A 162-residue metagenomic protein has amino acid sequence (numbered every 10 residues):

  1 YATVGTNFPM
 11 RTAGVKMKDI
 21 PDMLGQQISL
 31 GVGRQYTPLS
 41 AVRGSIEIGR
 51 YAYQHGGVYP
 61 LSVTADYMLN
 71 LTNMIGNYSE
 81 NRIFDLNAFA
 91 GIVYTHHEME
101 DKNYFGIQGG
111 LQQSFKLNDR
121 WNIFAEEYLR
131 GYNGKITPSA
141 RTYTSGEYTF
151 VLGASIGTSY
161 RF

Functional and structural regions predicted by a protein language model:
Y1-G33, M99: Short glycine/proline- and aromatic-enriched beta-strand/turn motifs that initiate or cap beta-hairpins
A2, V42-G44, V63-A65, F84-A90 (+3 more regions): Transmembrane beta-strands of outer-membrane beta-barrel proteins
V4-M10, I48-A52, L69-L71, I92-E98 (+2 more regions): Transmembrane beta-strands of outer-membrane beta-barrel pores
T6-T12, D22-G25, R50-S62, L71-R82: Outer-membrane pore/translocation modules
M17-D19, M23, V42-R43, R50-P60 (+1 more regions): Predominantly the C-terminal beta-signal and adjacent terminal strand-loop region of outer-membrane beta-barrel
D22-I28, G57-V63, R82-F84, D101-I107 (+1 more regions): Residues that define the transmembrane beta-barrel architecture of outer-membrane proteins
G31-G33, M68-N77, G110-S114, E126 (+1 more regions): Transmembrane beta-barrel domains of outer membrane proteins
P38-L39, T72-L86, L117-R120: Short loop/turn motifs that connect adjacent beta-strands in outer-membrane beta-barrel proteins
